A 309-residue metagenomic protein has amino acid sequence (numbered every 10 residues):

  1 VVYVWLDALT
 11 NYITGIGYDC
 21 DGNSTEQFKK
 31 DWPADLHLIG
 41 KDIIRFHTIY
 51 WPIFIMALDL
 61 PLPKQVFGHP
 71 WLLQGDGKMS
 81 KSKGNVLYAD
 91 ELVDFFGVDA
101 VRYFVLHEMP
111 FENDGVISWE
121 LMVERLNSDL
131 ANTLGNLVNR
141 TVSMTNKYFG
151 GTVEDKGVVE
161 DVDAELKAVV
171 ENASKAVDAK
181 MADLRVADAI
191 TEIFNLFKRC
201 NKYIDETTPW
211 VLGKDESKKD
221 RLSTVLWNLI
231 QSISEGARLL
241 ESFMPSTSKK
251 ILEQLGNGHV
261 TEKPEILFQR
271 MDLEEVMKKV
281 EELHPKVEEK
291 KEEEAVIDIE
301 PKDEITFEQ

Functional and structural regions predicted by a protein language model:
V1-K147, I193: Structured secondary-structure scaffolds
V1-V2, G40-I43, K81, L92-V93 (+5 more regions): Secondary-structure capping and boundary motifs in well-ordered enzyme cores
A8-N11, T133-M144, V169-N172, A176 (+3 more regions): Alpha-helical scaffold segments in carbohydrate-active enzymes
Y18-Q27, V138-V177, C200-K218, E275-V280 (+1 more regions): Conserved, charged catalytic cores of large soluble enzymes
D35, L72-M79, S128, V158-E171 (+1 more regions): Short, mixed-charge aromatic SLiMs
P70-L72, L121-M122, E154-D161, N195 (+1 more regions): A glycine-rich phosphate-binding loop feature that marks nucleotide/adenosyl-phosphate handling sites
D114-W119, E171-A179: Short, charged/polar, low-complexity loop and linker segments that flank or interrupt alpha-helical bundles
A179, L184-R185, F194-Q309: Basic, alpha-helical terminal appendages of large translation-related enzymes
